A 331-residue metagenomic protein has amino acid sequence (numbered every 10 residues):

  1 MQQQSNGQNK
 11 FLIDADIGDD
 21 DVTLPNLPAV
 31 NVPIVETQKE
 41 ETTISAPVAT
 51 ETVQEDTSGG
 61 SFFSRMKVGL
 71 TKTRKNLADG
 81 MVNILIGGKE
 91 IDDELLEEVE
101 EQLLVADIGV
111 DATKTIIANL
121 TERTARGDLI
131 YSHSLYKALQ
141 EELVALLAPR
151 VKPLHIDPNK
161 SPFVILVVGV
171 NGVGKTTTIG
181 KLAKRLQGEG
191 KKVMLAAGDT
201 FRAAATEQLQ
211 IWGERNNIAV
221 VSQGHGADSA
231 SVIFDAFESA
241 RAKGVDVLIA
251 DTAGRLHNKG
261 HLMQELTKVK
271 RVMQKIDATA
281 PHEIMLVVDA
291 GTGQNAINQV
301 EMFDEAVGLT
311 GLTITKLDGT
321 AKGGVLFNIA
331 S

Functional and structural regions predicted by a protein language model:
M1-E142, K160: Non-catalytic terminal/linker segments enriched in charged/polar, low-complexity residues
D111-K114, E141-S331: P-loop/Walker A NTP-binding module and the surrounding RecA-like catalytic core of P-loop NTPases
